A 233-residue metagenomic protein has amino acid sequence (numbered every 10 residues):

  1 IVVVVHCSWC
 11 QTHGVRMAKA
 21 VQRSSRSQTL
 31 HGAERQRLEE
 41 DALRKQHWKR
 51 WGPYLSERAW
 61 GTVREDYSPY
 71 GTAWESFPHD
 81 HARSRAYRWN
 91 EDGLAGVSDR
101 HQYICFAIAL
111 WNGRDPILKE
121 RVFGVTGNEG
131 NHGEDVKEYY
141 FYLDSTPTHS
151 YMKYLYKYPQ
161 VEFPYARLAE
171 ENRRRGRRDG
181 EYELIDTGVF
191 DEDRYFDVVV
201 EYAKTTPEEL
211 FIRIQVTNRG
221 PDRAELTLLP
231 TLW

Functional and structural regions predicted by a protein language model:
V2-V5, V15: Acidic, Ala/Val/Gly-enriched low-complexity intrinsically disordered segments
A18-W233: Anionic coordination/interaction segments
